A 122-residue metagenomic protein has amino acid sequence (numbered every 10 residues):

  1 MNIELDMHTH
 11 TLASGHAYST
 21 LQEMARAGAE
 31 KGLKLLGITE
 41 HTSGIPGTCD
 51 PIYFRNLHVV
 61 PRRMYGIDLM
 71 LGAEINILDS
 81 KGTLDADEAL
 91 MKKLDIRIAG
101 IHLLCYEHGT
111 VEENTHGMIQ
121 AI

Functional and structural regions predicted by a protein language model:
N2-E4, L35-L36, M70: Hydrophobic "anchor" residues on beta-strands that sit immediately upstream of conserved functional sites
E4-G15, I38-H41: Histidine-centered catalytic micro-motifs
H8, G28, E40, L69 (+1 more regions): Divalent metal-coordination and catalytic microenvironments
G15-S19, G47-P51: Histidine/acidic-residue-rich catalytic or RNA/ligand-binding cores of hydrolases and nuclease-related proteins
H16-T20, T110-E113: Glycine-rich anion/phosphate-binding loops
Q22-L36, N56-R62: Alpha-helical scaffold segments that flank or form the walls of functional sites
T42-S43, N76: Conserved beta-strand edge residues that scaffold enzyme active sites
T48-I122: Extended substrate/RNA-proximal surfaces in nucleic-acid metabolism proteins
